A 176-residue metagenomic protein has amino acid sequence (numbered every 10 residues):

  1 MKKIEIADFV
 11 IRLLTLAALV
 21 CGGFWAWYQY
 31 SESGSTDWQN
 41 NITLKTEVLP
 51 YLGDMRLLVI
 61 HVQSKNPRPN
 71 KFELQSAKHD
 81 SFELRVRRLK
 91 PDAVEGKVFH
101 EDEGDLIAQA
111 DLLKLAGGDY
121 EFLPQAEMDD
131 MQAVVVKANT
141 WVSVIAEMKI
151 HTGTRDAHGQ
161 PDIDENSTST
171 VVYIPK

Functional and structural regions predicted by a protein language model:
M1-K176: Membrane-aqueous junction of the first/signal-anchor transmembrane helix in small integral membrane proteins
